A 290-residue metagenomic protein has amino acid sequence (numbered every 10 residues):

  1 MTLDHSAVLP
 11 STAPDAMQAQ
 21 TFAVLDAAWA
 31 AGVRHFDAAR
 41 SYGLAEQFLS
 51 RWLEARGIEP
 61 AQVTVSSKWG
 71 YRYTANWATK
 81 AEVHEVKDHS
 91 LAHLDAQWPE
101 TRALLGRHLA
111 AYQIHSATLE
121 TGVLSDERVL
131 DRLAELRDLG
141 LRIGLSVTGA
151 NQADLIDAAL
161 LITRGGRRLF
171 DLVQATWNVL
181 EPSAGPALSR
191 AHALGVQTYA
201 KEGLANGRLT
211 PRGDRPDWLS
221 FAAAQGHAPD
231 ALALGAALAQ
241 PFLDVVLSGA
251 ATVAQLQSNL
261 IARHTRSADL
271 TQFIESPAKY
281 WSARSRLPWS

Functional and structural regions predicted by a protein language model:
M1, A39-S41, K68-R72, I114-A117 (+4 more regions): Active-site beta-loop-alpha junctions enriched in small/polar residues
M1-T64, K68: N-terminal binding-site loop/beta-alpha segment at the start of enzyme catalytic domains that lines or forms
A7, T12-A13, T79-D171, N178-V179 (+1 more regions): Glycine/proline-rich, positively charged, aromatic-decorated active-site loop/lid region on the catalytic face
A23-A28, W52-A55, R128-L139, A187-A193: Catalytic-core regions built around general acid/base machinery
L25, E46, S50, D95-R102 (+6 more regions): Generic structural signal for well-ordered alpha-helices, preferentially at hydrophobic/aromatic core positions
W29, R34-D37, L53, P186-S290: Structured C-terminal cap/extension of enzyme domains
R34-H35, S41, Q62-S66, H108-Q113 (+4 more regions): Structural preference for beta-strand elements that scaffold enzyme active sites
P60-L91: Structural motif corresponding to the early beta-alpha repeats
